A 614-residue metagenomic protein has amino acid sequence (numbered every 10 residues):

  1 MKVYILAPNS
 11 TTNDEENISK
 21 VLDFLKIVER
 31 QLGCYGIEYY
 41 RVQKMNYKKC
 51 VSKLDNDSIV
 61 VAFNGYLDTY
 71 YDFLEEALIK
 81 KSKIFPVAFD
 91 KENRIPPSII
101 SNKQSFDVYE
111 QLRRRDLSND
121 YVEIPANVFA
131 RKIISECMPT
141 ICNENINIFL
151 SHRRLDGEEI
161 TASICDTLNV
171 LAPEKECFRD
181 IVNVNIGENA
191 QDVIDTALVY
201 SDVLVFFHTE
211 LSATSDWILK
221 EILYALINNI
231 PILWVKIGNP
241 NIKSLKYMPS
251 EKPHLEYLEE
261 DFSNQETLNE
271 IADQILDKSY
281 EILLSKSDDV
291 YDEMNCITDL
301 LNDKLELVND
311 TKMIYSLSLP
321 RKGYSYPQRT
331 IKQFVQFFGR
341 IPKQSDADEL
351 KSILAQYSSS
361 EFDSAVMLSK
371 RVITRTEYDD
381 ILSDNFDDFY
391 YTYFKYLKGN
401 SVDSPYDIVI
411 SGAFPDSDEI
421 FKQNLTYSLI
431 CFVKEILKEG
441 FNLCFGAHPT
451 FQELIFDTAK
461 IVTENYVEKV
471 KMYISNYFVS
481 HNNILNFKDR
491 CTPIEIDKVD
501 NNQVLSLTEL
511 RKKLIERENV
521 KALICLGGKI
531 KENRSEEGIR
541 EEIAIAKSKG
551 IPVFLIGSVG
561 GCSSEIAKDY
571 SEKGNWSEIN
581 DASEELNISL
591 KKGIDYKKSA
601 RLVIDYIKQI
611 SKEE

Functional and structural regions predicted by a protein language model:
K2-G33, L67, F89-N169, N239-V402 (+1 more regions): C-terminal interaction surface of TIR/SEFIR-family domains
L6-S10, A62-G65, A88-D90, V108-Q111 (+4 more regions): Short loop/turn segments at strand-loop or loop-helix junctions that form parts of catalytic or ligand-binding pockets
S10-T11, K48-R94, L155, D195-K243 (+4 more regions): Conserved beta-strand-loop-alpha-helix hinge of the TIR/SEFIR fold
K20-S52, T69, C165-D195, E210-I218 (+3 more regions): Conserved BB-loop
Q31-Y35, K44-S52, N56-V61, G65-D72 (+7 more regions): Acidic/glycine-enriched connector segments
K80, S101-Q104, N228, S250-E251 (+2 more regions): Short, structured coil segments at secondary-structure junctions
K103-Q104, I194-A197, L245, P249-H254 (+2 more regions): Short, hinge-like loop/turn segments at secondary-structure boundaries
